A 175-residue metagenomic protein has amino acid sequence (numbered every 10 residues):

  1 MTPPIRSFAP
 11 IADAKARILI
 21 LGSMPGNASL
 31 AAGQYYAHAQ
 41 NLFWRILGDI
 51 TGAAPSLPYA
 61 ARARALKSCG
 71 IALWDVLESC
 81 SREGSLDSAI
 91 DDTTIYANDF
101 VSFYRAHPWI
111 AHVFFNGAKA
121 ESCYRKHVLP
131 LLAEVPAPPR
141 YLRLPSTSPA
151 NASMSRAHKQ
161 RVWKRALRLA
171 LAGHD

Functional and structural regions predicted by a protein language model:
M1-I5, A54-L57: Short gly/ser/thr-rich secondary-structure transition/capping motifs
T2-D13, R17, A39, L86-V101 (+1 more regions): C-terminal capping/extension of enzyme domains
R17-I18, H112: Structural motif
L19-S23: N-terminal nucleotide-binding beta1-loop-alpha1 segment
N27-L30, S81-G84, E121-Y124, P149-S153: Short catalytic/ligand-binding loop motif for oxyanion handling, primarily in non-cytosolic enzymes, centered on
A28-D91: Short, surface-exposed acidic-centric catalytic microdomains
S68-C123: Internal catalytic-core helix/loop-beta-alpha segment that presents or stabilizes conserved functional determinants
